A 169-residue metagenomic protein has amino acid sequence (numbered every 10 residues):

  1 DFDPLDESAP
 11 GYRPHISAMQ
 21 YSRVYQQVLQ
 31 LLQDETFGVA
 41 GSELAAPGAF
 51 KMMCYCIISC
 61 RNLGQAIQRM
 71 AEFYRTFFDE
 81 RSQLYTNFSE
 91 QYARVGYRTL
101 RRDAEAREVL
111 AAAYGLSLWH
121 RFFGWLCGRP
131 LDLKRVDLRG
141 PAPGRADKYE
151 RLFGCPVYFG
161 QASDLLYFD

Functional and structural regions predicted by a protein language model:
D1-R98, R145: N-terminal low-complexity or simple alpha-helical regulatory segments that function as activation/interaction modules
L63-D169: Alpha-helical bundle regulatory/interaction domains
